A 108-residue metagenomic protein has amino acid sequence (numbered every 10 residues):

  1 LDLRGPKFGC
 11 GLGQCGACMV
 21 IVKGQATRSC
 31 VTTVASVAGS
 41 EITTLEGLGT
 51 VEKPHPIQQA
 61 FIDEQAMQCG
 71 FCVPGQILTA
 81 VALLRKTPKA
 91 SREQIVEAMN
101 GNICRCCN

Functional and structural regions predicted by a protein language model:
L1-N108: Signature of N-terminal electron-transfer/Fe-S-associated modules in redox systems
